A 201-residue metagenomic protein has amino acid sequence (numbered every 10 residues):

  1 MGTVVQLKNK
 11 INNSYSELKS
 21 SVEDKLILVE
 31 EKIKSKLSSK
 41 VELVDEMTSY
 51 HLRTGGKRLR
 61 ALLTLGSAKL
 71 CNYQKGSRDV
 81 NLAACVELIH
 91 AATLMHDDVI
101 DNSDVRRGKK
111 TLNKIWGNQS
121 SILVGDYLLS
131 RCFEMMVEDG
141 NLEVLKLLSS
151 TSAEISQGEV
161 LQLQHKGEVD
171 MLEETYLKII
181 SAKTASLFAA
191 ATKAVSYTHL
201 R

Functional and structural regions predicted by a protein language model:
M1-I89, M95, V99-K114, S150 (+1 more regions): Conserved N-terminal diphosphate/IPP-binding helix and adjacent helical/loop segment of trans-prenyltransferase domains
L63, C132, G158: Residue-level signal for inorganic ion chemistry
G66, A194-V195: Alpha-helical transmembrane segments of multipass membrane proteins
R106-L128, D170-K183: Divalent-cation-assisted or electrostatically stabilized phosphate/pyrophosphate-binding catalytic cores
F133-S149: Transmembrane helix-loop-helix
V144-Q157, L161-I179: Histidine/acidic-rich helix-loop-helix segments that form or flank divalent-metal centers in metalloenzyme catalytic
L187: Active-site helix-to-loop segments that bind/position phosphate- or nucleotide-bearing substrates and donors across
T198-R201: Conserved small/polar residues in nucleotide/adenosyl-binding loops
